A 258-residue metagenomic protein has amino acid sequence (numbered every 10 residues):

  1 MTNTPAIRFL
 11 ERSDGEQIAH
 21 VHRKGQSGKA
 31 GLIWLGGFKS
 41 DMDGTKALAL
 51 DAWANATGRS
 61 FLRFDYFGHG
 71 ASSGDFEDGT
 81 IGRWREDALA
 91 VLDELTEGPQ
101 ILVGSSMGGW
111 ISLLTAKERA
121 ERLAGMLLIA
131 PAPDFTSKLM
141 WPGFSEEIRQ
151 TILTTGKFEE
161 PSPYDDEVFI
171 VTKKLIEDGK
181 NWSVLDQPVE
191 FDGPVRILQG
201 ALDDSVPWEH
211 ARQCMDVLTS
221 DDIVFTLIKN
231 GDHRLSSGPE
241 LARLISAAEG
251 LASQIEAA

Functional and structural regions predicted by a protein language model:
M1-G25, S237: N-terminal cap/lid segment of alpha/beta-hydrolase-fold proteins
I7, I101, R122-I228, D232-A258: The alpha/beta-hydrolase serine catalytic core
K29-G37: Short beta-strand element of the alpha/beta-hydrolase
F38-D51, E209: The serine-hydrolase catalytic nucleophile loop
K39, Y66-A71, P133, D232: Alpha/beta-hydrolase active-site loop signature
D51-S73: Conserved alpha/beta-hydrolase
D78-L95: Alpha/beta-hydrolase active-site loop
G104-G108, S112: Gly/Ala-rich beta-loop-alpha elbow adjacent to hydrolase catalytic centers
